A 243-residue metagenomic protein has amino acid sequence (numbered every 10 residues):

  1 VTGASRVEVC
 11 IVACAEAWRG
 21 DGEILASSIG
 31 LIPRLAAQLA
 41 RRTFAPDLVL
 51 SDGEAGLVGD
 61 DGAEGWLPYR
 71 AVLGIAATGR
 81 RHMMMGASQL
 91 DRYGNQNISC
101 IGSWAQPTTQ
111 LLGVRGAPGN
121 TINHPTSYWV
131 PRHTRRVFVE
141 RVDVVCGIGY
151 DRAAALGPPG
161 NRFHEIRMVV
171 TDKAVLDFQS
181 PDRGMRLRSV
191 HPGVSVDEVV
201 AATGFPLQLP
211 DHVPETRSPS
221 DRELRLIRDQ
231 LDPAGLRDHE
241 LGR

Functional and structural regions predicted by a protein language model:
V1-A26, E165-V170, A174-R186, P206-R243: Intrinsically disordered, low-complexity segments enriched in small residues
V1-P68, G79-H82: N-terminal active-site beta-alpha-beta segment that forms phosphate/nucleotide-binding and substrate-recognition loops
E16, Q38, G74, A201 (+1 more regions): Charged/polar, solvent-exposed surface patches and flexible loops
Q38, D60, S99, R222-I227: Short amphipathic alpha-helical patches
F44-E54, T108-V114, V190, L231-R243: Short, Lys/Arg-enriched charge-dense amphipathic segments
V58-D211, P219: Conserved phosphate- and dinucleotide-binding cores of soluble alpha/beta proteins, encompassing both enzyme active
